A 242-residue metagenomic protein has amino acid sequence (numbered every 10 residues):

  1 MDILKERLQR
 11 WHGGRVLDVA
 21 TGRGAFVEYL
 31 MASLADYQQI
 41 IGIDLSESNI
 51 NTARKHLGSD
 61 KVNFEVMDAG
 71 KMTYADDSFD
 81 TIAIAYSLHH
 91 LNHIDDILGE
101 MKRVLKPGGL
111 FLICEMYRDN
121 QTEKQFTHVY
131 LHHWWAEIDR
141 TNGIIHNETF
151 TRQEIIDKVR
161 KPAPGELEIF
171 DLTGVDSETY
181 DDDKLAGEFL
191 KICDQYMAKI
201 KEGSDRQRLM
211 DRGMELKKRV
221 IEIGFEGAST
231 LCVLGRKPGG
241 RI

Functional and structural regions predicted by a protein language model:
M1-G14, Y29: Conserved alpha-helix/loop element of class I SAM-dependent methyltransferases that forms part of the SAM/SAH-binding
L17, R23-K71: Class I SAM-dependent methyltransferase SAM/SAH-binding core
A83: A conserved beta-strand element that flanks and buttresses the S-adenosyl-L-methionine
Y86-S87: Short catalytic micro-motifs in class I SAM-dependent methyltransferases
D95-P107: A short glycine-rich, Lys/Arg-flanked "PGG" loop and its adjoining helix->strand segment in the class I
L112-A136: Conserved class I S-adenosyl-L-methionine
N147-A163: Short alpha-helix
E168-I242: Conserved Class I S-adenosyl-L-methionine
